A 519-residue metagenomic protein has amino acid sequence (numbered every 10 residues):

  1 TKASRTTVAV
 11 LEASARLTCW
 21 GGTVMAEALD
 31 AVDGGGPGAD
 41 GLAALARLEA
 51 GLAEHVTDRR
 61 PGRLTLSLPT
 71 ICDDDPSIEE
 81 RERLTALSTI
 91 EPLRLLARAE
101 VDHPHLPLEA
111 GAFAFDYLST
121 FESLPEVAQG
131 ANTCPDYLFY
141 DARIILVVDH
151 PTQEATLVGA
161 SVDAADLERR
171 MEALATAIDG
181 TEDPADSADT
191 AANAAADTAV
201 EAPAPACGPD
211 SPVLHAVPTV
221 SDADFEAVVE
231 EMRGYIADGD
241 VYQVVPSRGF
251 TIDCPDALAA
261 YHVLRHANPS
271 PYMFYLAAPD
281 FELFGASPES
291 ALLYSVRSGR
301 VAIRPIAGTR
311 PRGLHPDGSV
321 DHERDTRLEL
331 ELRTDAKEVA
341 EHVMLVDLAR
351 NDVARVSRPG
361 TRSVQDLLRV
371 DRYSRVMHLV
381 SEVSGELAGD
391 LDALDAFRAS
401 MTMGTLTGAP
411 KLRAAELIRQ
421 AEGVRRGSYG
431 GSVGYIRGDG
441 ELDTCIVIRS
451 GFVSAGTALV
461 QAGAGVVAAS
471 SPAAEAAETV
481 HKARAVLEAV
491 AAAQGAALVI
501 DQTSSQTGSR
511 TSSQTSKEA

Functional and structural regions predicted by a protein language model:
T1-Q506, Q514-A519: Extended alpha-helical targeting/anchoring segments, especially N-terminal organellar/secretory targeting helices
